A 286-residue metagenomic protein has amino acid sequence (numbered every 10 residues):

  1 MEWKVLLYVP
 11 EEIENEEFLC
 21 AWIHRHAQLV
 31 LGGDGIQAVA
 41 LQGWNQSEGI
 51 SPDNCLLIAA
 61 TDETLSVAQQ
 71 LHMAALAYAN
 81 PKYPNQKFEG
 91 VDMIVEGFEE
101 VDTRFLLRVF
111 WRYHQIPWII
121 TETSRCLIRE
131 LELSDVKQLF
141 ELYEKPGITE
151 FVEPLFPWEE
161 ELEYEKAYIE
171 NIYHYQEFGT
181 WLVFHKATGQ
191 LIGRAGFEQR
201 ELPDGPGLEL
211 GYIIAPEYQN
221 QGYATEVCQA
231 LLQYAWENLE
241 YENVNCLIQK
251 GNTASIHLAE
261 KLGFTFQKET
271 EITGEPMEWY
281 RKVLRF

Functional and structural regions predicted by a protein language model:
M1-T121: Asp-based, Mg2+/Mn2+-dependent phosphohydrolase catalytic module
M1-V9, F18-H26, M93-E217, Q233-Y234 (+2 more regions): GNAT-family acyltransferases
D53, E242, T265: Short acidic/polar active-site loop segments enriched in Thr and Asp
Q70-L71, N238-L239, L262: Structural motif
P81, C246-I256, T273-G274: Conserved beta-strand-loop-alpha-helix junction that forms the acyl-donor binding cleft
Y212-I214, N220-E237, T253-K261: Conserved acetyl-CoA-binding loop-helix of GNAT-fold acetyltransferases
N238-L247: Conserved GNAT acetyl-CoA-binding A-motif
